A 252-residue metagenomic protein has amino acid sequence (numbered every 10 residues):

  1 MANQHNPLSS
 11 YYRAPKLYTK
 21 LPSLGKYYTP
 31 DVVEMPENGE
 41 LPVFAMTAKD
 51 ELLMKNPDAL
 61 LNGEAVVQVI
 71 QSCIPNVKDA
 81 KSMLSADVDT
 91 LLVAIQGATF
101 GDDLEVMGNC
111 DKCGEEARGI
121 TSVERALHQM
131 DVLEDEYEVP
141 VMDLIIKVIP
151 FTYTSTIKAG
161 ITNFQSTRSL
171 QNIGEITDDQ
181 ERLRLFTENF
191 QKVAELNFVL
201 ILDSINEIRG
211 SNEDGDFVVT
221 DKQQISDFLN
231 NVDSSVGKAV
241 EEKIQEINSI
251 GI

Functional and structural regions predicted by a protein language model:
M1-I252: Long C-terminal interaction/binding lobes of large macromolecular proteins
